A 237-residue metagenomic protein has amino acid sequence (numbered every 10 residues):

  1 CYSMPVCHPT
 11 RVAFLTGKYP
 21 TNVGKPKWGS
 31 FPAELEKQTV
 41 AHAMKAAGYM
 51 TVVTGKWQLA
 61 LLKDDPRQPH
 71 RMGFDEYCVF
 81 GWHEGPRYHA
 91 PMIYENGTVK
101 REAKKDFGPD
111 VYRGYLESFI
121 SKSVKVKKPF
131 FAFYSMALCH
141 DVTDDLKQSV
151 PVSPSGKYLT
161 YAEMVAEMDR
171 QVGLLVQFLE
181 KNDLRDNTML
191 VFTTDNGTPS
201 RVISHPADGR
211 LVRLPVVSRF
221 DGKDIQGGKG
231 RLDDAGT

Functional and structural regions predicted by a protein language model:
C1-T237: Formylglycine-dependent sulfatase
